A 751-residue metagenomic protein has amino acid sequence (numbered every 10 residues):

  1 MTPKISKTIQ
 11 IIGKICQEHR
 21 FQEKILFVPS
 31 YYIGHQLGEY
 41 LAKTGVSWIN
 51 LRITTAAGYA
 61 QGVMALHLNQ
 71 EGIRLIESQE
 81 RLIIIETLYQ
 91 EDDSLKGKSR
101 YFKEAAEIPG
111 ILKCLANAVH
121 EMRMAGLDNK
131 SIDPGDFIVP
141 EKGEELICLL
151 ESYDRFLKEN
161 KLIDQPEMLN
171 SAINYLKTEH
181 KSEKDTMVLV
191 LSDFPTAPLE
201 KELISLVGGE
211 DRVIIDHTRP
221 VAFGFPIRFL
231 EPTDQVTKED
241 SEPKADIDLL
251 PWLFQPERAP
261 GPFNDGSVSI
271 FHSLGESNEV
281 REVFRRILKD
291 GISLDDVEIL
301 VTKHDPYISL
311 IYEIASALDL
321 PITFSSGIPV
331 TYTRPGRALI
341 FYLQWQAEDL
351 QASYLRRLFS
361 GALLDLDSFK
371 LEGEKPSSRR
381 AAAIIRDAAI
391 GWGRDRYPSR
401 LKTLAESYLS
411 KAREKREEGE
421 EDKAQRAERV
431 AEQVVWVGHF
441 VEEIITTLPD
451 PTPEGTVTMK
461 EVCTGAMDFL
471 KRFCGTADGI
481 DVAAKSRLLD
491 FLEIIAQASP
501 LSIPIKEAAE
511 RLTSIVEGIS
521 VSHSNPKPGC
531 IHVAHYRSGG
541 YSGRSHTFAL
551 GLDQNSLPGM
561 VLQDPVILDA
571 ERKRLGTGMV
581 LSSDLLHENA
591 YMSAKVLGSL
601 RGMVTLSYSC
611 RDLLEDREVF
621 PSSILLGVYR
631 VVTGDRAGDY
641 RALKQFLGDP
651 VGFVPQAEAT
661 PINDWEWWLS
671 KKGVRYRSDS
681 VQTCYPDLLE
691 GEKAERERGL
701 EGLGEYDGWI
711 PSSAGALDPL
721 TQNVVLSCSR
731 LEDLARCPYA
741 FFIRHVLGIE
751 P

Functional and structural regions predicted by a protein language model:
M1-P751: Polyanion-engaging groove/track-forming segments
